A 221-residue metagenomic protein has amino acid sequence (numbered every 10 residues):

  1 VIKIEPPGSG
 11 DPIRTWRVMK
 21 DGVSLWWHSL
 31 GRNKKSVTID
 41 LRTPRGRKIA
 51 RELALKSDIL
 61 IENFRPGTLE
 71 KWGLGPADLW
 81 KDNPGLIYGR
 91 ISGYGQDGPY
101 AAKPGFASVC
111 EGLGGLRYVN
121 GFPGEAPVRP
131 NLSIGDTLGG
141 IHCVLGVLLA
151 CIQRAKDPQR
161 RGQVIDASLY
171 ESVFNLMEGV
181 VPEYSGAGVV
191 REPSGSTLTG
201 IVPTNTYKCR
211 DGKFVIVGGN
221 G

Functional and structural regions predicted by a protein language model:
V1-D157: N-terminal helix-loop segment corresponding to the beta1-alpha1 unit of nucleotide/adenylate-binding folds
L113, R117-G221: Acidic, glycine-rich segments within the central catalytic cores of soluble metabolic enzymes that bind/position
